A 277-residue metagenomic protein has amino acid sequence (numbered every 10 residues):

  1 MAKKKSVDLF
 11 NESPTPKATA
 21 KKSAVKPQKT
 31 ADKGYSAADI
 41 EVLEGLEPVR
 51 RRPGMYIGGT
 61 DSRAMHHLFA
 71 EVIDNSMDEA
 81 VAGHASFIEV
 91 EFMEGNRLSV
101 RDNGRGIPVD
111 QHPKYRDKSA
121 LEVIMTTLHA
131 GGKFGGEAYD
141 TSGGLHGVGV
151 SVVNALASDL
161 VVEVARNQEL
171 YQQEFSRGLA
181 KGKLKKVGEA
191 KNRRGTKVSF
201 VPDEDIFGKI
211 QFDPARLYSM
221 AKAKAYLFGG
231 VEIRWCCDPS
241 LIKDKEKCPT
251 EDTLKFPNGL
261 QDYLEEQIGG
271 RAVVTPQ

Functional and structural regions predicted by a protein language model:
A2-K3, V7-K17, K21-D39, N96-A120 (+2 more regions): GHKL-type ATPase core
G45-L46: Alpha-helix capping/hinge segments and adjacent helical runs
R51-F69: Conserved short strand/loop->alpha-helix "switch" segment adjacent to the catalytic nucleotide/phosphoryl-transfer site
R63-F87, G149-L156: Conserved ATP-binding N-box helix of the HATPase_c
F87-E94: Short beta-strand/loop element within the Bergerat-fold HATPase_c
I124: Short basic (Lys/Arg) and small-residue
A272-Q277: Short, intrinsically disordered, charge-balanced linker/junction segments flanking boundaries in proteins
